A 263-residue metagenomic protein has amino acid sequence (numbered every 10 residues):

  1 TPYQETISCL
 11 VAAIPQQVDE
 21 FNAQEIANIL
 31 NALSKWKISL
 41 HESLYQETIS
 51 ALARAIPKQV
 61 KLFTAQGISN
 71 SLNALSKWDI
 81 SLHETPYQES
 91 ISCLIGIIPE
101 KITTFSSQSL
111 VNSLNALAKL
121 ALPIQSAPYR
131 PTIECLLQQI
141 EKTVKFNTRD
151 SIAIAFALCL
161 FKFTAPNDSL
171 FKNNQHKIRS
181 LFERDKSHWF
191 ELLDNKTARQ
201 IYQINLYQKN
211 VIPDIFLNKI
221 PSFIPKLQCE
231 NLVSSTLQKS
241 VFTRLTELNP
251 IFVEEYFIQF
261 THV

Functional and structural regions predicted by a protein language model:
T1-V263: Eukaryotic RNA-binding helical-repeat scaffolds
